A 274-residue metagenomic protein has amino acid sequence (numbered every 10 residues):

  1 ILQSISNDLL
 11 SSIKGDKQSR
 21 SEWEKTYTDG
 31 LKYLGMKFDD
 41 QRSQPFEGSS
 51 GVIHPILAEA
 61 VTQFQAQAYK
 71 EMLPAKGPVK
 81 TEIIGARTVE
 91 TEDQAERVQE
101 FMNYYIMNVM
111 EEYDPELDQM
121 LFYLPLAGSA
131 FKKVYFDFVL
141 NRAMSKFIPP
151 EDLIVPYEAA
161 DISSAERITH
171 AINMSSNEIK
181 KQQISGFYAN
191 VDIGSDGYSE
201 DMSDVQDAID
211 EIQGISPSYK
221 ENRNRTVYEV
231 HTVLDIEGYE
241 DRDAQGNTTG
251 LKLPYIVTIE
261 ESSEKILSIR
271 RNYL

Functional and structural regions predicted by a protein language model:
I1-Y273: Extended, helix-rich architectural segments
